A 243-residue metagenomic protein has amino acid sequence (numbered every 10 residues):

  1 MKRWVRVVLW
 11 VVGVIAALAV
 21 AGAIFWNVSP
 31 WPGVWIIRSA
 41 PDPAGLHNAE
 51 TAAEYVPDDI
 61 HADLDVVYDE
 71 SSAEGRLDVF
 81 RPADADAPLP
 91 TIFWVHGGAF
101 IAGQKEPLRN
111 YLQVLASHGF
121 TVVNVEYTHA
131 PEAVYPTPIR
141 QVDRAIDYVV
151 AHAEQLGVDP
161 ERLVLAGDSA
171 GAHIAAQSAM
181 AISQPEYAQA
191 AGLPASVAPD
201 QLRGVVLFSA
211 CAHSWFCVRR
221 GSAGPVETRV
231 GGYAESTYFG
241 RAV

Functional and structural regions predicted by a protein language model:
R3-V243: Alpha/beta-hydrolase superfamily serine-hydrolase fold, recognizing
